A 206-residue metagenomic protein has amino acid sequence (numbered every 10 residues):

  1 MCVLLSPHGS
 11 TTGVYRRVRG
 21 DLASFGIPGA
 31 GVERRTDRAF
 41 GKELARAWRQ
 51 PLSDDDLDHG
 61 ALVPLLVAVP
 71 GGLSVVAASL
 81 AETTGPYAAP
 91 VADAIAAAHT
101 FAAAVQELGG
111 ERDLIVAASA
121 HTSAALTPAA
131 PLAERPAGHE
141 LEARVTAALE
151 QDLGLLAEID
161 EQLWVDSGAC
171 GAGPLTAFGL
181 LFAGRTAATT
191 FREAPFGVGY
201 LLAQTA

Functional and structural regions predicted by a protein language model:
M1, G9-H99, E107, P128-A206: Flexible, D/E/H-enriched segments
M1-P7, A78, R112-S123: Beta-strand elements within well-structured catalytic alpha/beta cores of enzymes that handle phosphate/sulfate esters
A104-E111: A structural preference for long, well-packed, hydrophobic secondary-structure segments
